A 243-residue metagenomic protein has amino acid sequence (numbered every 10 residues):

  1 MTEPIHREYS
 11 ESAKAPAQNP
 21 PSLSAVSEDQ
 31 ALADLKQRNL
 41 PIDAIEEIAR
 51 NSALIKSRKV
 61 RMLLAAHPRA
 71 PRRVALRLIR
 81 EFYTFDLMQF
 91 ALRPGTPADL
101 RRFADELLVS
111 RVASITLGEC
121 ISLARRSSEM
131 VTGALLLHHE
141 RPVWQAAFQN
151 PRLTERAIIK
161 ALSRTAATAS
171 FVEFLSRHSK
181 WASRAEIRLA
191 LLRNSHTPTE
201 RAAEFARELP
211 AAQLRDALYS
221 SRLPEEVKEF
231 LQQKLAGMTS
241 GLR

Functional and structural regions predicted by a protein language model:
M1-R243: Alpha-helical scaffold segments
